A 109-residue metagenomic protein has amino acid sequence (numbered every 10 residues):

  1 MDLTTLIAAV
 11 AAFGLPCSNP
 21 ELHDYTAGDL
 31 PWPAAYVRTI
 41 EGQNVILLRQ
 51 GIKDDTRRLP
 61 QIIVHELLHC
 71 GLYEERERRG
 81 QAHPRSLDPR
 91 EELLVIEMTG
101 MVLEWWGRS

Functional and structural regions predicted by a protein language model:
M1-S18: Zn2+-dependent metallopeptidase catalytic core
S18-R57, C70-R78, P84-D88: Active-site scaffold of zinc-dependent metalloenzymes
R58-L67: Short alpha-helical catalytic segment bearing the HExxH-like zincin motif of zinc-dependent metalloproteases
L67-L68, L72, L103: Short amphipathic alpha-helical signal-transduction/dimerization elements
R76-S109: Post-HExxH zinc-binding segment in Zn-dependent metallohydrolases
